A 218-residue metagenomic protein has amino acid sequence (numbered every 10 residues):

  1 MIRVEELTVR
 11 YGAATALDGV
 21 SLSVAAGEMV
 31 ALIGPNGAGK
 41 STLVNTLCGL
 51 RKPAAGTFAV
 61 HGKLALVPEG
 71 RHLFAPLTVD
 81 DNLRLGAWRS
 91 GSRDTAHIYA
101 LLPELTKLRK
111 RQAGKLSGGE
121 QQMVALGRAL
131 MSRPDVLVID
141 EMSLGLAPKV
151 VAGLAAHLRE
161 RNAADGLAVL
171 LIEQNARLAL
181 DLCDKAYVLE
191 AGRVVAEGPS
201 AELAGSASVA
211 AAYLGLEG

Functional and structural regions predicted by a protein language model:
I2-V4, L17: Conserved structural motif at the start of ABC-family nucleotide-binding domains
I33-P35: The feature captures the beta-strand-to-loop junction immediately N-terminal to the Walker
C48: Helix-to-loop junction immediately C-terminal to a conserved catalytic motif
A55-L64, R93-A96, A100: Conserved ABC transporter NBD signature motif
Q112-L116, E120: Conserved ABC ATPase signature
A129-L130: ABC ATPase C-loop
A152-D165: Helical segment within the ABC ATPase nucleotide-binding domain
